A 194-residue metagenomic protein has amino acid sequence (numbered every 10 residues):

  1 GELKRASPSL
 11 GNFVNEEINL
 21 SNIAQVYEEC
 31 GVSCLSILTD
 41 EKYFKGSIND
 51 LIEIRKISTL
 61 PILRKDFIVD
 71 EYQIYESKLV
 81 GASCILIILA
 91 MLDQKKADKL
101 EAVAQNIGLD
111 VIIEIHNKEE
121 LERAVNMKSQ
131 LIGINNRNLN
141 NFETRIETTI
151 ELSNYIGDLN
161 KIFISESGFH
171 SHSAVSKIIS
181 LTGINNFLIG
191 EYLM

Functional and structural regions predicted by a protein language model:
G1, Y27, L35, S77 (+5 more regions): Conserved, mostly hydrophobic/aromatic
G1-L3, L35-I37, I62-K65, I85-I87 (+4 more regions): Hydrophobic faces of well-ordered beta-strands that scaffold small-molecule active sites in alpha/beta enzyme cores
E2-S21, L60-V69, D110-E114, I164-H170: Active-site mouth loops of central-metabolism enzymes
P8-K65: Glycine-rich active-site/cofactor-binding loop and its immediate structural neighborhood
T39-S58, D66-Y75, I87-V103, K118-N126 (+2 more regions): Active-site-adjacent beta->alpha loops and helix N-cap segments on the catalytic face of soluble alpha/beta enzymes
V69-G81, N117-K128, N160, S165-I189: Catalytic cores of alpha/beta
E76-K96, G133-F142, T182-M194: Glycine-rich phosphate-binding active-site loops on the catalytic face of alpha/beta enzymes
